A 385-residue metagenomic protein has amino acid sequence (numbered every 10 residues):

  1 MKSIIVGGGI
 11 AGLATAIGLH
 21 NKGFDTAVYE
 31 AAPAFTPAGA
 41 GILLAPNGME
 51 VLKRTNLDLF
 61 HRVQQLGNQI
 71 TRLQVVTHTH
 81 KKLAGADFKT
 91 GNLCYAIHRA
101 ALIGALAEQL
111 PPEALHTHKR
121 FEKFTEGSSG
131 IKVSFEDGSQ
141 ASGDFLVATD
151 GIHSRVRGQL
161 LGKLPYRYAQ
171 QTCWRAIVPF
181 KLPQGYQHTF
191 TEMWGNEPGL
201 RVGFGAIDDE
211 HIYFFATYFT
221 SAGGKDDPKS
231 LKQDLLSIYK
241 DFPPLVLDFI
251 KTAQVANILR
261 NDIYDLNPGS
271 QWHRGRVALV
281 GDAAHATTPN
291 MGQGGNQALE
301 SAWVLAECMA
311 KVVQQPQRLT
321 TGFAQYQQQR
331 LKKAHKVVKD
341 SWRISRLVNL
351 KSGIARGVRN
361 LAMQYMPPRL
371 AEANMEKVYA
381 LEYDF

Functional and structural regions predicted by a protein language model:
M1, Q74, D248, M291-G292 (+1 more regions): C-terminal helical "tail/cap" subdomain of flavin- and related membrane-associated enzymes
S3, H20, A45-P179, G223-L236 (+2 more regions): Conserved N-terminal helical subregion
G8-P33, V147-A148, L235, V255-L347: Conserved mid-domain beta->alpha element of the FAD-binding
P33-V51: Conserved N-terminal glycine-rich FAD pyrophosphate-binding loop of Rossmann-like flavoproteins
L66, A114, D241-N257, P316-A324: Acidic/histidine metal-binding catalytic segments
I131, H211-I212: Hydrophobic residues embedded in beta-strands of well-ordered beta-sheets
T172-G205: Flavin-dependent oxidoreductases
Y186, E197-L200, I207-E210, A216-Q293 (+1 more regions): FAD/FMN-dependent oxidoreductases across multiple families
